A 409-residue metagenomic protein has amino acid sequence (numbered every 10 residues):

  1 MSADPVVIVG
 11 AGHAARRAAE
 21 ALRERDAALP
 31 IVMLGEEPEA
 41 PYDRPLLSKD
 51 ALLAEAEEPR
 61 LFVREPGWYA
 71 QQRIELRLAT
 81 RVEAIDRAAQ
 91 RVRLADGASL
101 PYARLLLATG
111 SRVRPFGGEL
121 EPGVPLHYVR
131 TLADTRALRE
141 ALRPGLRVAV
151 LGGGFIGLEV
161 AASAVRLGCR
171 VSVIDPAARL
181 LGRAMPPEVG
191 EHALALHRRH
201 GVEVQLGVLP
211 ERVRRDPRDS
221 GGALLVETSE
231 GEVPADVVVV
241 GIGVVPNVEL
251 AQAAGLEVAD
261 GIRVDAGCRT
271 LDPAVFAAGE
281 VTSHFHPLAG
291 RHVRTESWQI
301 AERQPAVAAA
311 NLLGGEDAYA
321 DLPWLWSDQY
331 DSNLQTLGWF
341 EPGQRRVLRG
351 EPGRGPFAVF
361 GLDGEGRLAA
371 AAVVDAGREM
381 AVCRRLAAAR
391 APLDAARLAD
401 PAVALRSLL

Functional and structural regions predicted by a protein language model:
S2-E75, S163-M185, V382: Beta1-alpha1 glycine-rich phosphate/pyrophosphate-binding loop at the start of Rossmann-like nucleotide-binding domains
S2-P5, E24, V281-R378: Mid-to-C-terminal Rossmann-like scaffold of FAD/NAD(P)H-dependent oxidoreductases
P5, V233-E257, S332-L409: C-terminal catalytic lobe of FAD-dependent flavoproteins
V9, L100-R112, V233-G243, P305: Short hydrophobic core segments
G10-H13, R130, L151-G154: Glycine-rich Rossmann-fold phosphate-binding loop(s) that bind the pyrophosphate of adenine dinucleotide cofactors
A28-P30, L76-R93, L100, L167-A266: A Rossmann-like FAD-binding core segment of flavoenzymes
P122-L146, G222-E227, E232-R303, V307: FAD-site-proximal beta/loop scaffold in flavoenzymes
A137-M185, V189: Rossmann-like NAD(P)H-binding beta-loop-alpha module
